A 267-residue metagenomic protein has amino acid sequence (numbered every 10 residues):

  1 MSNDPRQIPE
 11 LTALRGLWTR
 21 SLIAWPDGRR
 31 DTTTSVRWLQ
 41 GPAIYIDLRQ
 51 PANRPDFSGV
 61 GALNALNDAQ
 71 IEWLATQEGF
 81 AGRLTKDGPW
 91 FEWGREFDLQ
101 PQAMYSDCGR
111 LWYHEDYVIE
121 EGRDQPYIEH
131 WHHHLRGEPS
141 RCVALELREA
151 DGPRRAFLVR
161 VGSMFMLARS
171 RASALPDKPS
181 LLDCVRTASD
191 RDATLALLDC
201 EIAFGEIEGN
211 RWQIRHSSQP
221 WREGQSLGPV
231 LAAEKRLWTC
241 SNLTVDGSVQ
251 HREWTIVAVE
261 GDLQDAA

Functional and structural regions predicted by a protein language model:
M1-G79, W90-A267: Lipid interaction determinants
